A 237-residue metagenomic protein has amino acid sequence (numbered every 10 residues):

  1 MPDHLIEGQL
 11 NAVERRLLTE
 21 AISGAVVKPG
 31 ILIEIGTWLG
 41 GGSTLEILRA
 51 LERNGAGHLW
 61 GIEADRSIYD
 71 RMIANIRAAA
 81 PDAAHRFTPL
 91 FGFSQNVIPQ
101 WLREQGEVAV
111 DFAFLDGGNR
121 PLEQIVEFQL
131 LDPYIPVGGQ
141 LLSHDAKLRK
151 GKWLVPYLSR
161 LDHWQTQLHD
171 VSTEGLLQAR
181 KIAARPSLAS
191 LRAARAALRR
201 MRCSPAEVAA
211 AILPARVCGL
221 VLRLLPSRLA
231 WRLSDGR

Functional and structural regions predicted by a protein language model:
M1-F114, G118-R237: A short alpha-helical cap/connector motif
